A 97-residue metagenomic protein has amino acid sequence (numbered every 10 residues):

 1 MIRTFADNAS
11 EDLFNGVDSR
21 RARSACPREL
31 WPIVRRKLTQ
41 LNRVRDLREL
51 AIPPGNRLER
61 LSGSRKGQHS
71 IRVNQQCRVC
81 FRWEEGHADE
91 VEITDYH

Functional and structural regions predicted by a protein language model:
M1, A9, D46, P54-R57 (+1 more regions): Glycine-rich, flexible loop/turn motifs
M1-K37: Arg/Lys-rich, positively charged N-terminal/basic patches that mediate binding to nucleic acids
C26-P54: Short, solvent-exposed, low-complexity loop/linker segments
R45-H69: A short, surface-exposed loop/turn module that caps and links secondary-structure elements
S62, H69-H97: Enriched for short, Lys/Arg-rich terminal
